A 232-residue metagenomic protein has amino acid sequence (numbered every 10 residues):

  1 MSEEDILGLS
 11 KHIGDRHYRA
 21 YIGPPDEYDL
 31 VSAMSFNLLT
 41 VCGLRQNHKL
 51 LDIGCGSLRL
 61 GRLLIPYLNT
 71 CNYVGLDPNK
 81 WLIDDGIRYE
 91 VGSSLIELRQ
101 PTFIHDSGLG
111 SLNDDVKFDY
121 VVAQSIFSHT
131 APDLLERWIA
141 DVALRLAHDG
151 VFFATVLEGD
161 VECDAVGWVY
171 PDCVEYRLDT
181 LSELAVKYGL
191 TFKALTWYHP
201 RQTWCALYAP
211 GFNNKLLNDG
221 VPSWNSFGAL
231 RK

Functional and structural regions predicted by a protein language model:
M1-C42, S57-N113, T130-R137, D141 (+1 more regions): Class I (Rossmann-like) S-adenosyl-L-methionine-dependent methyltransferase catalytic domain, capturing the SAM-binding
N47-G56: Conserved class I S-adenosyl-L-methionine
K49, D149-V151: Short glycine-centered segments of the SAM/dcSAM-binding site in methyltransferase folds
D52, D77, D119: Acidic active-site catalytic centers that drive phospho-/nucleotidyl reactions and related ester hydrolyses
S111-V121: A short acidic, Gly/Pro-enriched loop at the edge of an enzyme's catalytic core that lines a small-molecule cofactor
Y120-D133: A short SAM/SAH-binding and catalytic strip from SAM-dependent methyltransferases
